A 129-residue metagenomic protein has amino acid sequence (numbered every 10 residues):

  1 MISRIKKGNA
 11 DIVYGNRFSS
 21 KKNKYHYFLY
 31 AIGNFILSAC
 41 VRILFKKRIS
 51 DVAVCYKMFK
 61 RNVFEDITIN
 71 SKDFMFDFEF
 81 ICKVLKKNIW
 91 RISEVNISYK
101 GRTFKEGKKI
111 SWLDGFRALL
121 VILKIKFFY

Functional and structural regions predicted by a protein language model:
M1-F74, G101-L119: Acceptor/aglycone-binding surface of glycosyltransferases and processive sugar-polymer synthases
K7, L120-Y129: Terminal low-complexity segments of carbohydrate-biosynthetic enzymes
K47-R48, N70-K72, C82-K100: Catalytic donor-sugar/metal-binding loop of nucleotide-sugar-dependent glycosyltransferases
K60-V63, K87-R91, I125: Secondary-structure boundary/capping motif
E79: Cell-envelope/extracellular polymer assembly enzymes that use nucleotide-activated donors
